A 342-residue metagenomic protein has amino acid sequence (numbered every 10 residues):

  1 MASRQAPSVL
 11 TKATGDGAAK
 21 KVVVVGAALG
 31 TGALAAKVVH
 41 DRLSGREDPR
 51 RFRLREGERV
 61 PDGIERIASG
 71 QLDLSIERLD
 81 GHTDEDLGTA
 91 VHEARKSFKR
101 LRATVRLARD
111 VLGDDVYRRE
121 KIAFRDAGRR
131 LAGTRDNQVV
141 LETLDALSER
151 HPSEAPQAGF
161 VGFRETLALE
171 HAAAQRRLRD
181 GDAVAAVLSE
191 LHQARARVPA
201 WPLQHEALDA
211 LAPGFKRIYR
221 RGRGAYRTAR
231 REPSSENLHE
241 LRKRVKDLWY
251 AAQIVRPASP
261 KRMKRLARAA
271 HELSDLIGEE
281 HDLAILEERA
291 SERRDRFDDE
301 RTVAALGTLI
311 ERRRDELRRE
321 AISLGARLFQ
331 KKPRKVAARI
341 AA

Functional and structural regions predicted by a protein language model:
A2-A342: Function-determining surface determinants
